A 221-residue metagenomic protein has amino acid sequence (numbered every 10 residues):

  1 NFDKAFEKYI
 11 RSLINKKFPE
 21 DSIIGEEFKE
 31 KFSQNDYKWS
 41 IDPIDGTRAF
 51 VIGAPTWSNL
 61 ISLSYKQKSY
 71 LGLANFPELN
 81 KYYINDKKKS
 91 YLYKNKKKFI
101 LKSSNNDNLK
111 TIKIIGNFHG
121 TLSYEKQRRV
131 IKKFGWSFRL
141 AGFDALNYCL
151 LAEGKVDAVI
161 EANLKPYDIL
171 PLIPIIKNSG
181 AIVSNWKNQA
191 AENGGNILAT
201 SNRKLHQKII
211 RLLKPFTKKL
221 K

Functional and structural regions predicted by a protein language model:
N1-I44, K204-K221: N-terminal subdomain of lithium-sensitive/metallo-dependent phosphomonoesterases centered on the IMPase/IPPase/PAP
D3, I14, T47, F76 (+5 more regions): Residue-level signal for inorganic ion chemistry
N15, K29-K31, A74-N75, Y82 (+3 more regions): Short secondary-structure boundary/capping segments
S33-Y91: DPxDG-like acidic metal-binding loop motif
D86-K87, K94-N95, N108-K113: Acidic/polar active-site rim loop that often engages polyanionic ligands
K89-I100, T121, K204-K208: Short helix-loop capping/hinge motifs at secondary-structure junctions, enriched in acidic/polar residues
N105-K221: An extended, acidic
